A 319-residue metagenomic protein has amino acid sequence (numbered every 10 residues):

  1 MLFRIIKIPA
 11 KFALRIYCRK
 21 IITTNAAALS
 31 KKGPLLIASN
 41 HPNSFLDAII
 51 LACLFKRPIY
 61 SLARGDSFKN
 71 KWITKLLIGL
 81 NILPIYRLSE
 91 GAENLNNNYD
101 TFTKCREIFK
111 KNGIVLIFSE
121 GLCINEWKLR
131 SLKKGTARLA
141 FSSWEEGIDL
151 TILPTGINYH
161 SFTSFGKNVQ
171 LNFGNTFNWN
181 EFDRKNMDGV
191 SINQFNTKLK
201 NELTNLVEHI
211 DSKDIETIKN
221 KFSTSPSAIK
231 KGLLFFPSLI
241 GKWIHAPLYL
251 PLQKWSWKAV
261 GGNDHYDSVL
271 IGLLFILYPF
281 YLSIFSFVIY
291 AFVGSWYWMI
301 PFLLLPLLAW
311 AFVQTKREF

Functional and structural regions predicted by a protein language model:
F3-F177, D183, K254-K258, G262-H265 (+1 more regions): Soluble catalytic domains of membrane acyltransferases
I16, L83, T176, E202 (+2 more regions): Phosphate/oxyanion-binding loops and surfaces in catalytic or ligand/nucleic-acid-binding neighborhoods
D100, G135, Q194, K231 (+1 more regions): Short, well-structured alpha-helical interface segments that form or flank functional binding sites
N186-S223: Long, charge-rich alpha-helical interaction segments
N196, E202, L206, P247-W257: Hydrophobic, membrane-facing alpha-helical anchors
L206-K219, P237-P251: Short, charged cytosolic
S225-P247, I276: Transmembrane alpha-helical segments and their cytosolic interface motifs in multi-pass membrane proteins
